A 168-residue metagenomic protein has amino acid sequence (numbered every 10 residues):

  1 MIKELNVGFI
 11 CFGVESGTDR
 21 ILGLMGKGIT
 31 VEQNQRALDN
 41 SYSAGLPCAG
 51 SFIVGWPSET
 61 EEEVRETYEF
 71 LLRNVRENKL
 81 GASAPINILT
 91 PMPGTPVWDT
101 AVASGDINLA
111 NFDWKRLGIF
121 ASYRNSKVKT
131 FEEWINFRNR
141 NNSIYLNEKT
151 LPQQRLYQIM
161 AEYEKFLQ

Functional and structural regions predicted by a protein language model:
M1-L167: A structural motif corresponding to the C-terminal lobe/cap of the Radical SAM core domain
